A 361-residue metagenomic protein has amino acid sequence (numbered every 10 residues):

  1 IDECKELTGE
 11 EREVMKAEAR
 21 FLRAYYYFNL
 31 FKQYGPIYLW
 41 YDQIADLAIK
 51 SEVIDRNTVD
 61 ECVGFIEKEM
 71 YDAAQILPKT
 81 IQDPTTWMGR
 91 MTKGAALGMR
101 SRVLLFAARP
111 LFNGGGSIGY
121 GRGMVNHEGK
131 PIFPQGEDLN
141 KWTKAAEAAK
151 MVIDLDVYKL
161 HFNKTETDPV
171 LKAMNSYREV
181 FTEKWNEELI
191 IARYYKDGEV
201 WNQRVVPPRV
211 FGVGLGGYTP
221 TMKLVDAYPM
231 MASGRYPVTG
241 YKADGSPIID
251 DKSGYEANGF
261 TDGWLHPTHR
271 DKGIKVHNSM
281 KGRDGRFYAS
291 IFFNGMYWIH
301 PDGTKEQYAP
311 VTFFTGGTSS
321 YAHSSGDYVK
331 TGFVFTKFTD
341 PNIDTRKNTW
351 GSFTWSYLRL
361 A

Functional and structural regions predicted by a protein language model:
I1-Y34, I49-K93, E256-G259, V276 (+3 more regions): Conserved, well-structured interaction surfaces
D2, F28-K32, M99-R109: Short glycine/serine- and small hydrophobic-enriched flexible loop segments
K16, V63, E67-M70, L97 (+3 more regions): Extracytoplasmic/secreted envelope proteins and their assembly/folding machinery, especially bacterial periplasmic
R20, L97-V103, L360: TPR/Sel1-like alpha-solenoid repeat signature
I37, Y41, K93-G94, L104-G316: An aromatic- and glycine-enriched ligand-binding surface/loop that stacks and positions planar moieties
D42-I49: Short linear capping/connector segments at secondary-structure termini
G316-Y328: Glycan-recognition/cleft segments
